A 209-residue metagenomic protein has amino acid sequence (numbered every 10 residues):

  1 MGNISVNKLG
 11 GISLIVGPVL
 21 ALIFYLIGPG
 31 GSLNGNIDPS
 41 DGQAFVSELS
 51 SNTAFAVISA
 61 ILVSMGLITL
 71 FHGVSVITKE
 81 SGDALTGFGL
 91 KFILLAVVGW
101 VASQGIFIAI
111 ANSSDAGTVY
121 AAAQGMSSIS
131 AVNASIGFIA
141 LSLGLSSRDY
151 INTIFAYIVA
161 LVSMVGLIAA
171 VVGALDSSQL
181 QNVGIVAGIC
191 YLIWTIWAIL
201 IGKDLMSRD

Functional and structural regions predicted by a protein language model:
M1-D209: Hydrophobic, aromatic-enriched alpha-helical segments typical of multi-pass transmembrane helices
